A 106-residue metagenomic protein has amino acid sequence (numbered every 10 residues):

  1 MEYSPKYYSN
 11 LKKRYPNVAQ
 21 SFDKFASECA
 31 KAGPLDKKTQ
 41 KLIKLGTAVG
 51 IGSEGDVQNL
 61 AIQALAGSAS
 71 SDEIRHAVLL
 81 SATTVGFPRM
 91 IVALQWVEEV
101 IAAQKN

Functional and structural regions predicted by a protein language model:
M1-Q40, I62-L65, I91-N106: Acidic, glycine/proline-rich low-complexity segments that act as flexible tails and inter-domain linkers
F22, L42-V49, A77-T84: Short alpha-helical scaffolding segments that buttress acidic/His motifs in well-ordered protein cores
G33, G50-E54, S68, V85-P88: Residues at alpha-helix boundaries and short interhelical turns
G52-L80: Mid-chain, well-packed structural core segment of small domains
R75-V100: C-terminal structural segments of small proteins and small subunits
